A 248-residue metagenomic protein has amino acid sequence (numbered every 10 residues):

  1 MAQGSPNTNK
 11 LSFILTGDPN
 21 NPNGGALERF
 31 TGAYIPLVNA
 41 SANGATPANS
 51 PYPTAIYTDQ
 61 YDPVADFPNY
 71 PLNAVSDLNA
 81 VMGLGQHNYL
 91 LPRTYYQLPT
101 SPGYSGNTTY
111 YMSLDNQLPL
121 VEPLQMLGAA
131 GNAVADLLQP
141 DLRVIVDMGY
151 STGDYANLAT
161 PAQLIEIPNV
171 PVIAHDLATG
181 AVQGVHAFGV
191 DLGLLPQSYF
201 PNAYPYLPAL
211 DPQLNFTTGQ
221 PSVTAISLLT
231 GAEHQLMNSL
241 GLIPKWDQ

Functional and structural regions predicted by a protein language model:
Q3-Q248: Surface cap/lid and interfacial helix-loop subdomains adjacent to catalytic sites that gate substrate access
